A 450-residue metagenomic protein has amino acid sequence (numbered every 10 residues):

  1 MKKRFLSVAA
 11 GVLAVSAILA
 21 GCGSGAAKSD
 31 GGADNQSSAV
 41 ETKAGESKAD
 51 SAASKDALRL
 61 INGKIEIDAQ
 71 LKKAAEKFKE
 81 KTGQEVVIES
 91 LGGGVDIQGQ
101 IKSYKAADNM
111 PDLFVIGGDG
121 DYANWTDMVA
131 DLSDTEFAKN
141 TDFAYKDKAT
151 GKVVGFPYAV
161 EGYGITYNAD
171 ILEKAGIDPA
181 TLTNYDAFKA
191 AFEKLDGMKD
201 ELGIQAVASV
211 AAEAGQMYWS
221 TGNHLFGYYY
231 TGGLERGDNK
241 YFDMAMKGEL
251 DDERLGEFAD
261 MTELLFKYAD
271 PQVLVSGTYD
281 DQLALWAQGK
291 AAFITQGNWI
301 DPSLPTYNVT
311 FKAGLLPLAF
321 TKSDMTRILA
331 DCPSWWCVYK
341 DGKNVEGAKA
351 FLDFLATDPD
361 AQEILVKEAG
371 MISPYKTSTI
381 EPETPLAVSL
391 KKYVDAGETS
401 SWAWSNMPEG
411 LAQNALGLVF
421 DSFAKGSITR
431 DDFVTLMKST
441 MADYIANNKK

Functional and structural regions predicted by a protein language model:
M1-L58, E80, E136, A442-K450: Short, low-complexity disordered leader/linker segments with a strong preference for bacterial N-terminal type II
A44-D50, V115-Y167, G314-L316: Hinge/lid segment of periplasmic solute-binding proteins
E76, E80-K81, A175, T306-E368 (+1 more regions): Extracytoplasmic/periplasmic substrate-recognition and gating elements
K77-A144, D170-G176, T183, L285 (+2 more regions): Extracytoplasmic "Venus flytrap"/periplasmic binding protein-like
A130-A144, T181, D200, V207 (+5 more regions): Short, solvent-exposed loop/beta-turn-alpha elements that line the ligand-binding surface or hinge of extracytoplasmic
V154-F156, Y163, K189-M244, A291: Extracytoplasmic/periplasmic solute-binding protein
F192-E193, N239-V275: Glycine-centered hinge/linker elements that transmit conformational signals in sensory and ligand-binding systems
A330, E368-P374, V388-A446: C-terminal capping/gating helix-and-loop segments adjacent to ligand/active sites or protein-protein/ligand interfaces
